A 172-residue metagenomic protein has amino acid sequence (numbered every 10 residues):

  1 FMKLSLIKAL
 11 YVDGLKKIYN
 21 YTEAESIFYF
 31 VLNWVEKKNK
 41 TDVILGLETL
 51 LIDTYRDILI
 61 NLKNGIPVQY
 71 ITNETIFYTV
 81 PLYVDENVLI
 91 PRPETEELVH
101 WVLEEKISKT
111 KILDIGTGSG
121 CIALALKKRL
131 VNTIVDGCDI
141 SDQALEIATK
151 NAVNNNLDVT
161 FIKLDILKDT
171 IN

Functional and structural regions predicted by a protein language model:
F1, Y21-T22, D85, I112: A generic helix-loop boundary/linker signal
M2-Y70: N-terminal auxiliary segments of SAM/dcSAM-dependent transferases
S26, I107, L157: Structured loop/turn residues at beta-strand edges in well-structured enzyme cores
K38, I171-N172: N-terminal processing/targeting junctions
G46, E104-E105, N156: Short, flexible coil/linker elements and helix-boundary hinge sites characteristic of intrinsically disordered
D57-L130, V135-K150, F161-L164, T170: SAM-dependent Rossmann-like transferase core, predominantly class I methyltransferases with a strong bias toward
